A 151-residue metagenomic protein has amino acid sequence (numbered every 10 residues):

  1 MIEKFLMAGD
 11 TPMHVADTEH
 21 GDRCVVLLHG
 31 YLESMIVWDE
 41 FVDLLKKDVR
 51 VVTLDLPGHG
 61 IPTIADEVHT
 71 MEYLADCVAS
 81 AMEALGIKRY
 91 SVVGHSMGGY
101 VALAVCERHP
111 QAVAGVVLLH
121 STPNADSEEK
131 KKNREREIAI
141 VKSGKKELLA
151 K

Functional and structural regions predicted by a protein language model:
I2, L6-T11, A16, E40-D43 (+1 more regions): Active-site loop/oxyanion-hole signature of alpha/beta-hydrolase fold enzymes
T18-V25, V49: Proline/glycine-enriched tight loop/beta-turn segments at coil->beta junctions that connect or precede beta-strands
D22, G30-E33, S96: Active-site glycine-rich loops that stabilize anionic/oxyanionic intermediates across multiple enzyme folds
G30-E40, V51: Serine-hydrolase catalytic-loop signature spanning alpha/beta hydrolases and amidase-signature enzymes
L32, L56-G60, P123: Alpha/beta-hydrolase active-site loop signature
L44, L85-S127: Conserved hydrolase catalytic core segment
L119-K151: Helix-rich cap/lid subdomain of alpha/beta-hydrolase
